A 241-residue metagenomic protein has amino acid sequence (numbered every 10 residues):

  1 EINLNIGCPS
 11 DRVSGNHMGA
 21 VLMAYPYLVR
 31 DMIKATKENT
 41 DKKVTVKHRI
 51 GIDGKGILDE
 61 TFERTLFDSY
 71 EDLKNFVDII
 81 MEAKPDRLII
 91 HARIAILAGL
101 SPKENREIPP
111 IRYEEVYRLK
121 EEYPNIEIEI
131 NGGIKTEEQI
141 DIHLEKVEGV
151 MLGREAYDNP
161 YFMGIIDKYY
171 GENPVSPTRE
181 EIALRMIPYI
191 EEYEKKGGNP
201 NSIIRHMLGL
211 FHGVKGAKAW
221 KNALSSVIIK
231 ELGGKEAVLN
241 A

Functional and structural regions predicted by a protein language model:
E1-A241: Flavin-dependent oxidoreductase catalytic cores
